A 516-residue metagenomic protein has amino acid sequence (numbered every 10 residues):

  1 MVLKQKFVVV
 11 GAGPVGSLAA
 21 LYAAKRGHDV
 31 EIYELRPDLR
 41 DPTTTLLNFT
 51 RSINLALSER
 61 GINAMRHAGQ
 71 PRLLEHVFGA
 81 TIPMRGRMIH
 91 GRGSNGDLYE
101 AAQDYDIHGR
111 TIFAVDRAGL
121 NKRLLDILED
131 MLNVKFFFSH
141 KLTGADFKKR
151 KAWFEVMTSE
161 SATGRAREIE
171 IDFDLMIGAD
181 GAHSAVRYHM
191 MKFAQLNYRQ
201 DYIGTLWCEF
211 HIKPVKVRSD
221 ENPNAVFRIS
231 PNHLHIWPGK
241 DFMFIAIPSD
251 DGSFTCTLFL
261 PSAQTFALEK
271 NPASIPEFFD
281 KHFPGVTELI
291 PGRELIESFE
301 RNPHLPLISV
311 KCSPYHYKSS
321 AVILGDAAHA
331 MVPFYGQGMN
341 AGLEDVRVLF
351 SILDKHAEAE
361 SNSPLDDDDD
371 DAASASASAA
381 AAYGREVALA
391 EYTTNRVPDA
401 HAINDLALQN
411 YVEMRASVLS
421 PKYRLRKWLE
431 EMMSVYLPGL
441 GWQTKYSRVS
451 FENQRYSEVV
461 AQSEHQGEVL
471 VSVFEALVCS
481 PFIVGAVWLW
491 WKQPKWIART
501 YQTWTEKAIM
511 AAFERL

Functional and structural regions predicted by a protein language model:
V2-V15: Beta1/beta-strand and adjacent pyrophosphate-binding region of the FAD-binding site in flavoprotein oxidoreductases
L3, S351-L516: C-terminal helical "tail/cap" subdomain of flavin- and related membrane-associated enzymes
V15, D38, H183: Conserved Rossmann-like nucleotide-cofactor binding loop
A19-H28, A64-H67: A short, Lys/Arg-enriched amphipathic alpha-helix followed by its capping loop at the start of a domain
A24-T50: Glycine-rich FAD pyrophosphate-binding loop
P42-I127: Active-site-adjacent segment of FAD-dependent monooxygenases/related oxidoreductases
D126, H140-G144, K149-H304, K311-C312 (+1 more regions): Conserved FAD-binding catalytic core of PHBH/FMO-like flavoproteins
S262-G384: FAD/FMN-dependent oxidoreductases across multiple families
